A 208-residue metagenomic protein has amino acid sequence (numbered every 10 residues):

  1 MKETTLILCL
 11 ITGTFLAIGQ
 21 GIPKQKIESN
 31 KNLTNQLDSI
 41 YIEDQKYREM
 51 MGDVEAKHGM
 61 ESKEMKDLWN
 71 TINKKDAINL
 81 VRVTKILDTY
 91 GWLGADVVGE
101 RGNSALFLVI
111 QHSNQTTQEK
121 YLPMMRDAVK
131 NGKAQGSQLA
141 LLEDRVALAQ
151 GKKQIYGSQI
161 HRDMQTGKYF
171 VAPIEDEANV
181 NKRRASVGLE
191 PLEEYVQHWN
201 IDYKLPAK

Functional and structural regions predicted by a protein language model:
M1-Q25: Bacterial Sec-dependent N-terminal signal peptides
E3, K74, T116, I174-E175: Residue-level detector of secondary-structure boundary/capping sites
I22-N32, S158-M164, P173, V196 (+1 more regions): A C-terminal-region feature
I22-Q150, G157: N-terminal helix-rich structural modules
R126-E190: An amphipathic alpha-helical core segment
N179-K208: A cross-kingdom marker for long, charged
